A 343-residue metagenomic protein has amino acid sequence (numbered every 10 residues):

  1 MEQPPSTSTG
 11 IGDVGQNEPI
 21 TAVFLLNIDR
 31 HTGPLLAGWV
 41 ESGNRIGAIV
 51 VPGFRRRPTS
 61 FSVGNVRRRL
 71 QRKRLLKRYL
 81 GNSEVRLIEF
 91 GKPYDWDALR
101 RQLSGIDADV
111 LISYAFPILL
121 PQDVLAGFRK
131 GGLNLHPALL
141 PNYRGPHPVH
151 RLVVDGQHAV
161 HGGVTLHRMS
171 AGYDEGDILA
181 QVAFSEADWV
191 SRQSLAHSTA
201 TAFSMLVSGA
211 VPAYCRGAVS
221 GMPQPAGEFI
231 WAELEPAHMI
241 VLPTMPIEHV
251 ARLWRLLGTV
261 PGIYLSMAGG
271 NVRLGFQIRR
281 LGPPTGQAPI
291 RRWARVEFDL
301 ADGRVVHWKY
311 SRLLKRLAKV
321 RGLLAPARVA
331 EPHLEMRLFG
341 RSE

Functional and structural regions predicted by a protein language model:
E2-L70: N-terminal Rossmann-like dinucleotide-binding module
D13-G15, L26-L35, V40, D107-V110 (+4 more regions): Hydrophobic N-terminal alpha-helices or hydrophobic patches in metabolic proteins across all domains of life
T21-A22, V110, Y114-F229: Donor/substrate-binding cores of folate-linked one-carbon enzymes
L25-D29, K92, S311: Structural motif
G33, K73, P93-R100, P146: Structural motif corresponding to alpha-helix initiation and N-cap regions
A48-V50, R86-I106, L111, L119-P137: Internal alpha/beta domain cores that form substrate/cofactor-binding pockets in large enzymes and binding proteins
G64-G91, R312-L313: Conserved nucleotide-sugar phosphate-binding/catalytic loop shared by glycosyltransferases and other
P223-E343: Internal anion-binding site segments
